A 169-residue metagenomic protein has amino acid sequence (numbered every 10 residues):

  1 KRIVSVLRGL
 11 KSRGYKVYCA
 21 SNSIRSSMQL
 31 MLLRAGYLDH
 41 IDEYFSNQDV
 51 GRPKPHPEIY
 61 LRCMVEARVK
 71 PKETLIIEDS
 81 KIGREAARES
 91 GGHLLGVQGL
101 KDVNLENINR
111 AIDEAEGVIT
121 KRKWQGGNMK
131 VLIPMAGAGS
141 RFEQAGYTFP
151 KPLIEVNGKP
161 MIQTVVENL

Functional and structural regions predicted by a protein language model:
K1-Y18, R25, Q29: Short, acidic loop-to-helix structural element flanking the phosphoryl-transfer center in phosphate-processing enzymes
R8, R25, L30-N128: Asp-based, Mg2+/Mn2+-dependent phosphohydrolase catalytic module
K11, K159-L169: A short, N-terminal amphipathic alpha-helix
V17-A20, R52, I76-I77, I154-E155: Conserved SAM-binding loop
A20-S23, L132-A136, E155: A conserved hydrophobic helix/loop-capping motif in glycosyltransferases and polysaccharide synthases
S21, L30, Q144-G146: Conserved catalytic-core motifs of eukaryotic protein kinase domains, centered on the activation segment
Q125-A145: N-terminal nucleotide-binding beta1-loop-alpha1 segment
Y147-P152: Short alpha-helical oligomerization interface
